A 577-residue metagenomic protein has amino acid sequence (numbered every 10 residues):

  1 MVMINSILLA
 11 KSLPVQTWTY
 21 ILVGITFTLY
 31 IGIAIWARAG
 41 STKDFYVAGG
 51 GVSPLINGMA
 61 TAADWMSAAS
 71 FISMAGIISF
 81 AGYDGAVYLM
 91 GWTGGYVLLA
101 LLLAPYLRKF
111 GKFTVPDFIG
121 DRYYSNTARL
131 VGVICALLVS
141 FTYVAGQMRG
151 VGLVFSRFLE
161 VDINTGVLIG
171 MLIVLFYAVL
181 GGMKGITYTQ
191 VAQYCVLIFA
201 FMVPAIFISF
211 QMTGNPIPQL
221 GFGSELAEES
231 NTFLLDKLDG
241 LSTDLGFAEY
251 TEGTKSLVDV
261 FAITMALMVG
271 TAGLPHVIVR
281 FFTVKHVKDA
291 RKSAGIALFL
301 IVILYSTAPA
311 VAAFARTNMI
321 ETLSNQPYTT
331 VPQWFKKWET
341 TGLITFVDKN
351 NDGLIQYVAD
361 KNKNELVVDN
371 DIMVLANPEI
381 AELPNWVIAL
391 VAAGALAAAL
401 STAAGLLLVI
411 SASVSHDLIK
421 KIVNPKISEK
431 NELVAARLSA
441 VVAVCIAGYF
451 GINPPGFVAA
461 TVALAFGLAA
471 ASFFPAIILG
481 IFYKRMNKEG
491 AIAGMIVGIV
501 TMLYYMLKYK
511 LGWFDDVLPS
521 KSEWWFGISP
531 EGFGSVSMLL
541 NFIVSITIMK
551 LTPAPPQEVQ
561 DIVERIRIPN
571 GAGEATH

Functional and structural regions predicted by a protein language model:
V2-H577: Membrane-embedded helix-loop-helix hairpins and adjacent transmembrane boundary segments in multi-pass transporters
